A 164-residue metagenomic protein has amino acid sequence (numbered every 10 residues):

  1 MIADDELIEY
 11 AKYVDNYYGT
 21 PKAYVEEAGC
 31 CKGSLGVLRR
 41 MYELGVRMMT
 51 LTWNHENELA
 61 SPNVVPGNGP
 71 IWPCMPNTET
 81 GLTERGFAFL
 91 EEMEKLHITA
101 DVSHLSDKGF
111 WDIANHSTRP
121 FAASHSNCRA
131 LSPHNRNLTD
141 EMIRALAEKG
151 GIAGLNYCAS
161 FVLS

Functional and structural regions predicted by a protein language model:
M1-S164: Extended, charged catalytic domains and RNA/DNA-binding interfaces, predominantly in divalent-metal-using enzymes
